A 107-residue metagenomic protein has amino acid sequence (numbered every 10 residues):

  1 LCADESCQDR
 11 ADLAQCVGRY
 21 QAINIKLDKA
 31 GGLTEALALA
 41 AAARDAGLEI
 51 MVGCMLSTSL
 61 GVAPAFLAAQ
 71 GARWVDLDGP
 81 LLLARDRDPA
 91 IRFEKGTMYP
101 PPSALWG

Functional and structural regions predicted by a protein language model:
L1, V17-N24, A42-E49, A69-V75: Glycine-enriched alpha-helix->loop->beta-strand junction motifs that scaffold or abut catalytic
L1-D9, Q21-G32, G53: Catalytic beta/alpha-barrel core
D4, D9-D12, D28, D45 (+2 more regions): Acidic-enriched, low-complexity/disordered segments with a strong bias for Aspartate over Glutamate
R10-D12, G31-A42, G61: Active-site-adjacent beta->alpha loops and helix N-cap segments on the catalytic face of soluble alpha/beta enzymes
C16-G18, A38-A40, F66-L67, A90-I91: Short, glycine/charged-enriched secondary-structure capping and boundary segments
M55-G107: Flexible C-terminal active-site loop/helix
